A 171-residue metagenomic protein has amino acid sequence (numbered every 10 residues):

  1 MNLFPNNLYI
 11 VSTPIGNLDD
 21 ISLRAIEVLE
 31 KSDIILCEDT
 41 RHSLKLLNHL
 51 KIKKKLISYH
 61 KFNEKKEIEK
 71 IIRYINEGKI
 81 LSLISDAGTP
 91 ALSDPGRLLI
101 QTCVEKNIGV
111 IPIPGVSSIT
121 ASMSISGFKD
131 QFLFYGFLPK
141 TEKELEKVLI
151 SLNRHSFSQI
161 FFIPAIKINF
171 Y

Functional and structural regions predicted by a protein language model:
M1-F62: Glycine-rich, flexible N-terminal cofactor/catalytic loop recognition
P5-N6, T120-Y171: Beta-strand/loop-alpha-helix module characteristic of Rossmann-like adenine-cofactor folds
N6-L8, E77-S82, F157-S158: Loop/turn-to-beta-strand initiation segments
I15-L18, D86-P90, A165-K167: Short glycine-rich anion-binding loops that position phosphate/pyrophosphate groups of nucleotides and phosphorylated
L29-I35, I108-I111, S158-Q159: Short active-site oxyanion
I57-K65, F137-E142: Conserved helicase motor
K61-N76, P95: Short phosphate-binding loop-to-helix
E77-Y135: Short glycine-cluster motifs
